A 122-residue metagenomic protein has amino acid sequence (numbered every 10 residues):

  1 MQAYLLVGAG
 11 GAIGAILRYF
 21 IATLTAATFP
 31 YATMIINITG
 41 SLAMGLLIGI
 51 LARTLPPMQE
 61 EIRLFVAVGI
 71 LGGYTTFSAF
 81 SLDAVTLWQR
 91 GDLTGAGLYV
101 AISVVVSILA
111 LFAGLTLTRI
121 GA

Functional and structural regions predicted by a protein language model:
M1-A122: Membrane-interface helix-loop junctions in multi-pass transporters/channels
